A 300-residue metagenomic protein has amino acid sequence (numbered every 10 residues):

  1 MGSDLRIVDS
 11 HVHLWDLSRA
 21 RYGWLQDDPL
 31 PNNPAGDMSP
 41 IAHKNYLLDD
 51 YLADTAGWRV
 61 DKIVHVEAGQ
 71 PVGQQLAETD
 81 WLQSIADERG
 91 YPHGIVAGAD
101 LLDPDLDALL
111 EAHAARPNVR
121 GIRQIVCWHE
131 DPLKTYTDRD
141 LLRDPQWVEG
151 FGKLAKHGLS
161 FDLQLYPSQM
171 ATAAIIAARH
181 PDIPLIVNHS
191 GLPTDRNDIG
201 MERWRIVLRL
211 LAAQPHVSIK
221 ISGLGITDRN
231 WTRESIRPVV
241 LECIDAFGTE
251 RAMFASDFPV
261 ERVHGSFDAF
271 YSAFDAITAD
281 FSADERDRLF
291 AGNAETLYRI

Functional and structural regions predicted by a protein language model:
G2-V8, L17-A53, K62, E242 (+2 more regions): Mid-to-C-terminal alpha-helical segments outside catalytic/metal-binding sites
I7-L17, V187-S190: Histidine-centered catalytic micro-motifs
H11, I63, I95, I122 (+6 more regions): Conserved, mostly hydrophobic/aromatic
L30-K44, L52-P71, Y91-D100, R120-C127 (+1 more regions): Divalent metal-dependent hydrolysis catalytic cores, especially in the metallo-beta-lactamase
A42, G69-L76, A99-D107, L165-A171 (+3 more regions): Acidic-and-aromatic substrate-binding clefts and catalytic sites of carbohydrate-active enzymes
G73-S168, I175, S218-T227: Active-site gating/metal-coordination segments in enzymes
D87-Y91, N118, R179-P184, Q214 (+2 more regions): Short helix-capping segments at alpha-helix termini
T137-M253: Catalytic pocket-lining loop regions of alpha/beta-barrel enzymes, especially the amidohydrolase/enolase/GH5 lineages
